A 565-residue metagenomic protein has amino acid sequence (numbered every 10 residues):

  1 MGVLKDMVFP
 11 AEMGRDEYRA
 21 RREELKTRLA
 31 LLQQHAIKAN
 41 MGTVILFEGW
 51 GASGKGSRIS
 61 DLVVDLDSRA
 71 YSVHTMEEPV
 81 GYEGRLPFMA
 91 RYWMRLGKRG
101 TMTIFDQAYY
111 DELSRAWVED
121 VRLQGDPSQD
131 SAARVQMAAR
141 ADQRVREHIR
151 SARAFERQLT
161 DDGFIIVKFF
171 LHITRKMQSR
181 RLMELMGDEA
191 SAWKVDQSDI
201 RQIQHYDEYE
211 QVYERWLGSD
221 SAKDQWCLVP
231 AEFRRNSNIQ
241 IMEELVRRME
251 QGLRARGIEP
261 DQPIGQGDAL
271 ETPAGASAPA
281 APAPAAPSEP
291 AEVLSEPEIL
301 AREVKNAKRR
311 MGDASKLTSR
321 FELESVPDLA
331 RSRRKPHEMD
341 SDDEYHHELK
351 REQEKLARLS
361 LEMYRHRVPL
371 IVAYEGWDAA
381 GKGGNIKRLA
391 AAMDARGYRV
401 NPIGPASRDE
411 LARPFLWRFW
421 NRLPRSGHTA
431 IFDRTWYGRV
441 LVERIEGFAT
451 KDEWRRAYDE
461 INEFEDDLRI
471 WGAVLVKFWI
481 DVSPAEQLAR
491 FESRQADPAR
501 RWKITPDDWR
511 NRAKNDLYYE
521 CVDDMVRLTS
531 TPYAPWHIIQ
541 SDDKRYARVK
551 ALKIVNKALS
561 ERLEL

Functional and structural regions predicted by a protein language model:
M1-L565: Glycine-rich phosphate-binding loop of ATP-dependent small-molecule kinases
